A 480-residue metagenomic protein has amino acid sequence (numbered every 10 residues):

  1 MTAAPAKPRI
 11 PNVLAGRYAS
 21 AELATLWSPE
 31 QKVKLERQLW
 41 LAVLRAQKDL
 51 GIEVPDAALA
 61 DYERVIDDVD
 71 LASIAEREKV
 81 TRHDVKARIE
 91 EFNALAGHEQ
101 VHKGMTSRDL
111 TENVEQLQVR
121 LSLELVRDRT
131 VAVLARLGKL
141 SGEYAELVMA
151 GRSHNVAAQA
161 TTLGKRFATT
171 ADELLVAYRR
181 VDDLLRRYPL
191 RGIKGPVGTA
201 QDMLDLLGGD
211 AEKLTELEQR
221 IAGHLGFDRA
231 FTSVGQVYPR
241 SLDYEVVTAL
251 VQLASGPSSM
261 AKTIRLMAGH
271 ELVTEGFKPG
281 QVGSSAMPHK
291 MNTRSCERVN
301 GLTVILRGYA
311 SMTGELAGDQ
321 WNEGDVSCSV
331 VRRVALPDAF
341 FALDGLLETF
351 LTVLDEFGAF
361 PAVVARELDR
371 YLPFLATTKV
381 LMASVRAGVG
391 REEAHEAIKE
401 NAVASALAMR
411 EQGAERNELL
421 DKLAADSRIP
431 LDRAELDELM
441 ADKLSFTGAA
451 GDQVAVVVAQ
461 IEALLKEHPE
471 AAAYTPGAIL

Functional and structural regions predicted by a protein language model:
T2-A200, D205, G209-R220, G283 (+4 more regions): A helix-coil-helix interface module used to build multimeric assemblies and to scaffold catalytic/cofactor sites
R37, R82-V85, T130, L134-L137 (+7 more regions): Alpha-helical transition-metal enzyme core signature, strongest for iron centers
S107, L204, G208, A230-V234 (+5 more regions): A structural signal for small-residue-enriched, beta-sheet-centric alpha/beta enzyme cores and oligomeric scaffold folds
G142-G164, T274-K290, E323-V331, D355-L375: Glycine-rich cofactor-pocket loops
K165, Y244-Q252, K379-A387: Short, well-ordered beta-strand elements within core beta-sheets of diverse protein domains
A211-P239: Active-site-adjacent "gating/activation" loops or surface patches in catalytic cores
V237-L272, G276, Q281-A342: A conserved active-site cap/scaffold subdomain adjacent to cofactor or substrate pockets
R298, I305-R391, A397-E400: Long, amphipathic alpha-helical stalk/connector segments used for oligomerization, subunit docking, or mechanical
